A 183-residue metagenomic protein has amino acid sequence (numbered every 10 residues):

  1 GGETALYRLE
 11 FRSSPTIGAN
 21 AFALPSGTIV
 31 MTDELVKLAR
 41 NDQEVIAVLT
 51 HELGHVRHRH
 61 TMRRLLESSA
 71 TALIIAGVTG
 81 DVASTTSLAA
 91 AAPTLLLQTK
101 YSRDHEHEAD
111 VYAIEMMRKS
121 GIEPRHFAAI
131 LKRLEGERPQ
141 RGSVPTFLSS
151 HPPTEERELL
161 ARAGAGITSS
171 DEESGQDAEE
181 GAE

Functional and structural regions predicted by a protein language model:
G1-G181: A Zn2+-metalloprotease active-site environment signal
